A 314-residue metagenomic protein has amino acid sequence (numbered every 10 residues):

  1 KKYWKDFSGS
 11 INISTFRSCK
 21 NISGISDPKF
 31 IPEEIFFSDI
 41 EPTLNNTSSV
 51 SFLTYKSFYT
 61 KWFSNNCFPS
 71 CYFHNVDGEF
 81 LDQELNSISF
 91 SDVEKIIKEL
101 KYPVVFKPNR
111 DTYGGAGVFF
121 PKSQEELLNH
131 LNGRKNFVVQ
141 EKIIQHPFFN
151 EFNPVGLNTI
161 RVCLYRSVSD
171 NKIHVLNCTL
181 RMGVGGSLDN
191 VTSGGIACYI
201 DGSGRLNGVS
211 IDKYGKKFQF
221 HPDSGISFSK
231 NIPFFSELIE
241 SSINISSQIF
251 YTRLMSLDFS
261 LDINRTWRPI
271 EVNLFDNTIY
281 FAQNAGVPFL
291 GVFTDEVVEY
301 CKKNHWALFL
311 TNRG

Functional and structural regions predicted by a protein language model:
K1-I88, K95: Conserved N-proximal alpha/beta basic substrate-recognition cap immediately N-terminal to, or forming the N-lobe
F52-I160, Y165: Active-site nucleotide/adenylate-binding loops and adjacent lid/helix of ATP-dependent enzymes
D77-G78, R110-Y113, I144-Q145, S167-S169 (+3 more regions): Short, solvent-exposed loop/turn segments at secondary-structure junctions
V104, H174-L176, R268-I270: Protein kinase-like catalytic core scaffold
V118, S187-D189, I279-N284: Cytochrome P450 core scaffold surrounding the K-helix E-X-X-R motif and the conserved "meander" helix-loop region
E141-N150, S167, L176-D262: A long amphipathic alpha-helix within ATP-dependent nucleotide-binding catalytic cores
V155-T159, V168-H174, S193: Short gly/pro-enriched beta-turn/loop segments at secondary-structure junctions
K216-I243, S247-T252, L261-G314: C-terminal active-site "lid" helix and adjoining low-complexity regulatory extension at the edge of ATP-using catalytic
